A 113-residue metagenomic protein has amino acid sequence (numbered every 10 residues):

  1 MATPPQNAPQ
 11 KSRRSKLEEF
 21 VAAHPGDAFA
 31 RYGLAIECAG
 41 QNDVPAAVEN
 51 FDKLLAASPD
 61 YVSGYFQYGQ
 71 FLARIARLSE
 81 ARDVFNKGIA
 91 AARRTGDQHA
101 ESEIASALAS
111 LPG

Functional and structural regions predicted by a protein language model:
E19-F20, K53-L54, G88: Canonical positions in the second alpha-helix
A23, A57, R74, A91-T95: Structural marker of alpha-solenoid helical repeat scaffolds
L78-D97, A109: TPR/TPR-like (Sel1-like) alpha-helical repeat modules
